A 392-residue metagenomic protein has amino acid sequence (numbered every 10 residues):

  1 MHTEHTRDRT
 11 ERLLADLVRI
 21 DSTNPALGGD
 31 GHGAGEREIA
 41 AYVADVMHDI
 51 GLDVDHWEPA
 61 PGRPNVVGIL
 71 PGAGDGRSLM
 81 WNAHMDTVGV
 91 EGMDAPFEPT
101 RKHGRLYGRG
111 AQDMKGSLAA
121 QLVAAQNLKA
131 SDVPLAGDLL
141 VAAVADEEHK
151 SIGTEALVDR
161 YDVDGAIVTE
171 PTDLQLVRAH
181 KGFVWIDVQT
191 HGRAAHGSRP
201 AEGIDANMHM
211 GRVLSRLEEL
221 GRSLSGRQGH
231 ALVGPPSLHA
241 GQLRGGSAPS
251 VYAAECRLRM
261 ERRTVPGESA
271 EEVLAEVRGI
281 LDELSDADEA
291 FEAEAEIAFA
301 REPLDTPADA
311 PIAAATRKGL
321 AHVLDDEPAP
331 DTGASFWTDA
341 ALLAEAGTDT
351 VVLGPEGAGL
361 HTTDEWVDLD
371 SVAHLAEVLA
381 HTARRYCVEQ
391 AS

Functional and structural regions predicted by a protein language model:
M1-H5, D49, E58-A60, D187-S392: Metal-dependent amide/peptide-bond hydrolase catalytic core, centered on the "pita-bread" metallohydrolase fold
H2-R109, L135, A145, Y386: Acidic/His- and Gly-rich active-site-bordering loop/insert found across diverse amide/peptide-bond hydrolases
W81, R101-E148, D187-T190, A201-G221 (+2 more regions): Alpha-helical metal-binding/catalytic segments enriched in His/Glu/Asp
D86-K102, R178-Q189, K318, V351: Acidic-glycine-rich active-site phosphate/pyrophosphate-binding loop
G89-G92, V133, V177-G182, P249-A253 (+1 more regions): Short glycine/proline-enriched loop/turn "hinge" motifs that connect secondary-structure elements and lie
F97, K129, L174-R178, R227-Q228 (+1 more regions): Short beta-strand/turn micro-motifs at beta-sheet edges
M114-W185, C387, A391-S392: Acidic/histidine-rich catalytic neighborhood of metal-dependent amide-processing enzymes
